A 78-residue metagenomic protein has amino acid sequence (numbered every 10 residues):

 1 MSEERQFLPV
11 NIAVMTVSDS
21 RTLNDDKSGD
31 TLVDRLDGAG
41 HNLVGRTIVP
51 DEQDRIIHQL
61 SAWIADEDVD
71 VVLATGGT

Functional and structural regions predicted by a protein language model:
M1-T78: Non-catalytic beta/alpha edge segments that cap or flank active sites
